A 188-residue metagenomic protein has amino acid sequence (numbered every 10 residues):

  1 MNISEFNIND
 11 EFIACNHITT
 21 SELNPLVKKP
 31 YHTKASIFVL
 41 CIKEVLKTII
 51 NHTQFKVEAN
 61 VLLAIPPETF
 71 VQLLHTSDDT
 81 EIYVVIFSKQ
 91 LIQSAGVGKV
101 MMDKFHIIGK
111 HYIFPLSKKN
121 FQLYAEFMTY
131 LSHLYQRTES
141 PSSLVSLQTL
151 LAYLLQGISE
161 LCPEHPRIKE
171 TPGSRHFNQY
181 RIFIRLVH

Functional and structural regions predicted by a protein language model:
M1-A59: Generic protein-terminus/edge-of-domain signal
N2-D10, L74-R137, Q156, E160-E164: A hydrophobic/aromatic-rich effector-binding and dimerization subdomain of bacterial HTH-type transcriptional regulators
K34-A35, A59, D79-E81, Q148: A structure-centric signal for secondary-structure junctions around beta-strands
K47-I49, I65, V71-S77: Short beta-strand His + acidic residue motifs that chelate non-heme Fe in jelly-roll/DSBH and cupin folds
V57-F70, I86: Conserved metal-binding segment of the jelly-roll/cupin
P115-K118, T138-S146, I158-H188: Short, Lys/Arg-enriched, Trp-marked, Pro/Gly-tolerant hinge/linker segments that flank
